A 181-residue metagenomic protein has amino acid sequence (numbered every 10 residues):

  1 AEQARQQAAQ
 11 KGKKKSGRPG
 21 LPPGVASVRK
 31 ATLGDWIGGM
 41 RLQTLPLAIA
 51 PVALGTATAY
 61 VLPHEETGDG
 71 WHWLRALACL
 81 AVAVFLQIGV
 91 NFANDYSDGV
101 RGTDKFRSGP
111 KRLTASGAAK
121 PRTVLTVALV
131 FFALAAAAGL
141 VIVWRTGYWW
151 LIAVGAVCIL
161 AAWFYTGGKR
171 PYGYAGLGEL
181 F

Functional and structural regions predicted by a protein language model:
A1-L74, A78: Topogenic membrane-insertion module of multi-pass membrane proteins
V25-T32, F106, R122, K169-Y172: Juxtamembrane loop-helix boundary motifs flanking transmembrane segments in multi-pass membrane proteins
I37, L45-I49, W73-A81, L125-L129 (+2 more regions): Hydrophobic alpha-helical transmembrane segments
V52-A53, E65-N94, I152-W163: Membrane-embedded alpha-helical segments that form the functional core of polytopic membrane enzymes, especially those
G55, A59, P63, N91-N94 (+2 more regions): Membrane-water interface at transmembrane helix exits
G102-G109: Peri-membrane helix termini and adjoining interfacial loops of integral membrane proteins
K111-F181: Intramembrane alpha-helical segments
